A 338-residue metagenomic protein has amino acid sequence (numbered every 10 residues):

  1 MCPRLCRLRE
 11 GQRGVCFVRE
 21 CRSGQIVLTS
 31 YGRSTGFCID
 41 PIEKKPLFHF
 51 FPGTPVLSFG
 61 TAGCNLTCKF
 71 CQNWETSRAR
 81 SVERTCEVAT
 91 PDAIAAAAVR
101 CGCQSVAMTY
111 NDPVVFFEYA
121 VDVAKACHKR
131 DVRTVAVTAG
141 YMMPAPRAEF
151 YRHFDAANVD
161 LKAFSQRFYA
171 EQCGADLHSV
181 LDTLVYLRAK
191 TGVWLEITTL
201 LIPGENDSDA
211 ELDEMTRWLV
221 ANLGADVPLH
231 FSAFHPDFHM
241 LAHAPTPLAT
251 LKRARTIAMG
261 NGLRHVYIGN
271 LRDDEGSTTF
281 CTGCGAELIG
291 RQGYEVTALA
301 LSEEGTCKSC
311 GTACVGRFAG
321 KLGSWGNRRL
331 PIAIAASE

Functional and structural regions predicted by a protein language model:
M1-E10, E205-E338: Auxiliary Fe-S-binding modules of radical SAM enzymes
M1-L5, E10-V15, Q25, R33: Cysteine-centered metal-binding/redox modules
L5, R9, R19-R22, T67 (+3 more regions): Cys/His-rich metal-chelating microdomains
L8, V18, T29-R33, I39-P41 (+9 more regions): Generic structural "secondary-structure junction" signal
V15-V18, S23-T29, L288-V296: Short recognition patches in nucleic-acid-associated and regulatory proteins
C21-A156, G326-A333: Conserved Radical SAM active-site core
V88-A249, A254: Conserved AdoMet/S-adenosylmethionine-binding subsite of the radical SAM
